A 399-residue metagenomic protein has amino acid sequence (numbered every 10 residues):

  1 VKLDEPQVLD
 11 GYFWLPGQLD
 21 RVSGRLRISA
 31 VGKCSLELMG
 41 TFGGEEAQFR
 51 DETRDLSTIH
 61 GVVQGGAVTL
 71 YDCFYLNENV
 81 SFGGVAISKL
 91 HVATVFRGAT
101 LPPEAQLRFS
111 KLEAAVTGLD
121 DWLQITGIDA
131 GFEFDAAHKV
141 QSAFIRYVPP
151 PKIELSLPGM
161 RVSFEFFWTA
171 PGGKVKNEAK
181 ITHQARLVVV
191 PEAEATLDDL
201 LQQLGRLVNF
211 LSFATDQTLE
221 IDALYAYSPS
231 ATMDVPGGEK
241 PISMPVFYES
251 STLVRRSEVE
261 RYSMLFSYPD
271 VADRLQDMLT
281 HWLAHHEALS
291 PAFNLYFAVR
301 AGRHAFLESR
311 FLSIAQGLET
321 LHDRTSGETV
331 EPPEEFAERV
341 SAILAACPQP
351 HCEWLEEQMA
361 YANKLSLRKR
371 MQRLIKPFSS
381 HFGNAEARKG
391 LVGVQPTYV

Functional and structural regions predicted by a protein language model:
V1-T218: Long, contiguous, compositionally biased segments that the model treats as domain-scale units
P6, P16, E52, S57 (+15 more regions): Proline-rich intrinsically disordered, low-complexity coils
Q7-L9, L70, T117, S163 (+7 more regions): Alpha-helical structural elements
D10-Y12, T69, C73, A223-Y225 (+5 more regions): Intrinsically disordered, low-complexity segments enriched in small/polar residues
D20, I128, I153, A231-M233 (+3 more regions): A generic structural signal for solvent-exposed, polar alpha-helical segments
D55, A86-H91, P102, R108-K111 (+13 more regions): Serine/threonine-rich low-complexity intrinsically disordered regions
L201-L279: Internal, Lys/Arg-enriched amphipathic helical interaction segments that engage polyanionic partners
T252-V399: Amphipathic, oligomerization/interface secondary-structure segments
